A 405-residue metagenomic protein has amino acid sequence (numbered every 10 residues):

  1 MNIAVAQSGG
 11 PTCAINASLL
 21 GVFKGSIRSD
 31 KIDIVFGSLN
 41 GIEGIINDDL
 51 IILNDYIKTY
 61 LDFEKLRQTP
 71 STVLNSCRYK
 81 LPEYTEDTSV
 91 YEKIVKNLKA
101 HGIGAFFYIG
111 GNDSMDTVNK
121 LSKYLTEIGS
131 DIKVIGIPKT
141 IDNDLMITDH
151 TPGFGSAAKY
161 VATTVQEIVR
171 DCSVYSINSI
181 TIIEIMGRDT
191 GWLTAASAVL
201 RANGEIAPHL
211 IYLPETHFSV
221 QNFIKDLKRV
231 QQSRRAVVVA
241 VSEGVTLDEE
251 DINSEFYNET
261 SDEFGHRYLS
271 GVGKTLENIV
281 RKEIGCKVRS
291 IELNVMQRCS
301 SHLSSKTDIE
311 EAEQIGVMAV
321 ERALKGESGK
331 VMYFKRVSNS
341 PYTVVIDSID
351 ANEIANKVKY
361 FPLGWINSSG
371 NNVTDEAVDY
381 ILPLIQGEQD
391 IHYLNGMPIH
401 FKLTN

Functional and structural regions predicted by a protein language model:
M1-I51: N-terminal phosphate-binding or glycine-rich loops at protein starts, especially the Walker A/P-loop of NTPases
M1-V5, L66-K80, K139-D149, S176-S179 (+1 more regions): Gly-rich Lys/Arg/Thr-decorated short loops/hinges at beta-loop-alpha junctions or inter-strand turns that position
S8-G10, S38-G44, R78-Y79, G111-N112 (+5 more regions): Short, ordered loop/turn segments at secondary-structure junctions
T12-N16, L20, Q68, T85-T88 (+17 more regions): Electropositive phosphate-/nucleotide-binding environments in soluble metabolic enzymes
V35, I46, N97, A105-G110 (+3 more regions): Accessory alpha-helical/coil subdomains and C-terminal extensions that flank or cap enzyme catalytic cores
D49-G104, D113, P152-F154, Q166: Glycine-rich oxoanion-binding loops at beta->alpha junctions
E255-N405: C-terminal non-catalytic interaction/assembly regions of soluble proteins
